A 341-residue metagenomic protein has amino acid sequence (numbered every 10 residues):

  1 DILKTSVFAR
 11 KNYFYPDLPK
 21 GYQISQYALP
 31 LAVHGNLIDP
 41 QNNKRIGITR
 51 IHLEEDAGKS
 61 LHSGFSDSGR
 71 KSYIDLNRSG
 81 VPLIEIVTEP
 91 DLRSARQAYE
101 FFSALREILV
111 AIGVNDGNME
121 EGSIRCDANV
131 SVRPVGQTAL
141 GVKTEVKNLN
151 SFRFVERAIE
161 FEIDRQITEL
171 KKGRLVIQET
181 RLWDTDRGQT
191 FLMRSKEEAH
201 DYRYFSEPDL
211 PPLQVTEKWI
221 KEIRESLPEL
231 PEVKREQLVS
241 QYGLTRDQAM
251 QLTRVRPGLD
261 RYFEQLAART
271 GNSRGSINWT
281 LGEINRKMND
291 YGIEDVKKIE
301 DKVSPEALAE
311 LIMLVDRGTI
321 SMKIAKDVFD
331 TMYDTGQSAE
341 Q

Functional and structural regions predicted by a protein language model:
D1-E229, S240, R246, A268-N272: Basic, nucleic-acid-interacting segments
R174-Q341: Long, charged, helix-rich clamp/arm modules that form nucleic acid-engaging surfaces of large nucleic-acid-processing
